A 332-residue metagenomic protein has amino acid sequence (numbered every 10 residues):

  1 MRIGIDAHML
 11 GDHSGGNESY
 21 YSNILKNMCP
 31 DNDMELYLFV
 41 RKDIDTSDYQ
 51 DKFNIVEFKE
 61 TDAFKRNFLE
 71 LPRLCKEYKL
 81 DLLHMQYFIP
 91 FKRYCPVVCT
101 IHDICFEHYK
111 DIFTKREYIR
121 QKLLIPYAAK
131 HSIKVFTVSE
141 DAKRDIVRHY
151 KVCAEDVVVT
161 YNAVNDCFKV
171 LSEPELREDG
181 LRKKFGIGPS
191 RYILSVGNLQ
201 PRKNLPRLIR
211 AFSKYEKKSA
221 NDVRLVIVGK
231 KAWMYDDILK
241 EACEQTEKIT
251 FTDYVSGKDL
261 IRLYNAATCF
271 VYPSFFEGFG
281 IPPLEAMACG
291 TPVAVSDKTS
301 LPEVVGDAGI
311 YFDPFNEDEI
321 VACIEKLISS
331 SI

Functional and structural regions predicted by a protein language model:
M1-I332: Carbohydrate transferase catalytic cores enriched for Leloir-type hexosyltransferases
